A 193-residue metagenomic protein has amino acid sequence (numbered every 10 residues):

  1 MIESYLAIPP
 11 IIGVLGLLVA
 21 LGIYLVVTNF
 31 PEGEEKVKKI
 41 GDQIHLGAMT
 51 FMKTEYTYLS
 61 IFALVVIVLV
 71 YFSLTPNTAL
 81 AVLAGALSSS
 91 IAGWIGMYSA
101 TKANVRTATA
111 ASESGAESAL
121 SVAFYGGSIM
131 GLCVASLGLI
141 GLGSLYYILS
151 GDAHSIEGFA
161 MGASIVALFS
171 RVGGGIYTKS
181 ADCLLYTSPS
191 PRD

Functional and structural regions predicted by a protein language model:
I12-G22, A63-V70, G85-S89, G141-L142 (+1 more regions): Hydrophobic core segments of alpha-helical transmembrane domains in multi-pass membrane transport and ion-translocation
L21-K39: Membrane-interface helix-loop junction between the first two transmembrane segments
G41-Q43, G47-L64, A111-L137: Soluble-to-membrane junctions at the N-terminal ends of transmembrane alpha-helices in multi-pass ion-transporting
I44, Y186-D193: Conserved small/polar residues in nucleotide/adenosyl-binding loops
V66-N77, L137-G151: Juxtamembrane "helix exit" motif at the C-terminal ends of alpha-helical transmembrane segments in multi-pass membrane
T75-L87, L149-G162: Membrane-water interface of transmembrane alpha-helices in multipass transporters/channels
L87-W94, G131, A135, A163-L168 (+1 more regions): Mid-bilayer segments of alpha-helical transmembrane spans in multi-pass integral membrane proteins that mediate
G93, M97-A108, V166-S188: Short helical (or helix-break) motifs at transmembrane helix termini and adjacent helical loops in multi-pass membrane
